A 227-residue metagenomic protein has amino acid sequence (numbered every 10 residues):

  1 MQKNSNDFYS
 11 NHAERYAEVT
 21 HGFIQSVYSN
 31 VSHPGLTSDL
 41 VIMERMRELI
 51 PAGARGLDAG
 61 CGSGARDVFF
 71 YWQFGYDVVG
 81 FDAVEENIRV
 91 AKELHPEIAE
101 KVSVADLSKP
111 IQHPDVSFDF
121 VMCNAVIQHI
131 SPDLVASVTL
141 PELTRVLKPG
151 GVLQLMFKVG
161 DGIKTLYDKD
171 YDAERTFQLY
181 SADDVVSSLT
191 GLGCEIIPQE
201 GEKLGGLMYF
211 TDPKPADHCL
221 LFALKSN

Functional and structural regions predicted by a protein language model:
M1-I50, G62-E100, V104-P110, Q154-L224: Class I (Rossmann-like) S-adenosyl-L-methionine-dependent methyltransferase catalytic domain, capturing the SAM-binding
R55, D77, S117-D119: Structural signature of beta-strand start/N-cap positions in the alpha/beta core of ABC transporter nucleotide-binding
A59: Conserved beta-strand/loop positions that form the S-adenosyl-L-methionine
I111-D115: Short amphipathic alpha-helix with an adjacent loop that forms part of the alpha/beta core around
M122: A conserved beta-strand element that flanks and buttresses the S-adenosyl-L-methionine
A125-H129: Short catalytic micro-motifs in class I SAM-dependent methyltransferases
I130-E142: A short, conserved alpha-helix within the catalytic core of class I
L147-L153: Short glycine-dipeptide loop
